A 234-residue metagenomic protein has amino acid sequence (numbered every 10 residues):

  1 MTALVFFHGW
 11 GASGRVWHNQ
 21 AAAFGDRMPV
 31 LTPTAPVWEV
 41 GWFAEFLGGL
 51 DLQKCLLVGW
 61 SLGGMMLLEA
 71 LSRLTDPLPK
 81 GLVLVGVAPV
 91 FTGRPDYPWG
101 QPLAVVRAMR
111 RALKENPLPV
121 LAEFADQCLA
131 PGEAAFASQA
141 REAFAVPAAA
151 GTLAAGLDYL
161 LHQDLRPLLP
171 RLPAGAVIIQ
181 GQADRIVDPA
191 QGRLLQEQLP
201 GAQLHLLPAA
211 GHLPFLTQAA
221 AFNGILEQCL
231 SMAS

Functional and structural regions predicted by a protein language model:
M1-W42, F46: Conserved HGGG/HGGXW glycine-rich cap/lid loop of the alpha/beta-hydrolase fold
V5-G9, W60, Q180: The conserved beta1-alpha1 loop
G59-L67: Gly/Ala-rich beta-loop-alpha elbow adjacent to hydrolase catalytic centers
L78-A112, T152-A155: Flexible "cap/lid" loop of the alpha/beta hydrolase fold
K114-L168: Conserved alpha/beta-hydrolase catalytic His-Asp/Glu region
L172, I178-Q180, D184: Short beta-strand/loop motif that positions the catalytic acidic residue of the alpha/beta-hydrolase fold
R185-Q191: Conserved alpha/beta-hydrolase "acid-adjacent" motif
A210-N223: Catalytic histidine-centered segment of alpha/beta-hydrolase-like enzymes
